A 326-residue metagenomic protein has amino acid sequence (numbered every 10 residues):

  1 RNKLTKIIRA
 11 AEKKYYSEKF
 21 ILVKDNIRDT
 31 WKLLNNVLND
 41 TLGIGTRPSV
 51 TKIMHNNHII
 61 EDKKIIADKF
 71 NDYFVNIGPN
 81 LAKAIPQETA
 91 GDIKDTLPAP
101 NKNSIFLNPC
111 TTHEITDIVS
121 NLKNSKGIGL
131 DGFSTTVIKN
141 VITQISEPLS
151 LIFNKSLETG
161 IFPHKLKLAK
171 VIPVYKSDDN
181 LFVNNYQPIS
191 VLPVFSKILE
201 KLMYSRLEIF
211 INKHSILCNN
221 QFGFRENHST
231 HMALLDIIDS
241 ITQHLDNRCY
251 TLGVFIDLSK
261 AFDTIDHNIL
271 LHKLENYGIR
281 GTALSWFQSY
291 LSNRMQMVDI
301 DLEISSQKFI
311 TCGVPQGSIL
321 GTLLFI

Functional and structural regions predicted by a protein language model:
R1-C110: Basic/polar low-complexity segments
F74, N101-P315, L323: Conserved pre-catalytic core of RNA-dependent polymerases
I319: Glycine-rich phosphate-binding loop
